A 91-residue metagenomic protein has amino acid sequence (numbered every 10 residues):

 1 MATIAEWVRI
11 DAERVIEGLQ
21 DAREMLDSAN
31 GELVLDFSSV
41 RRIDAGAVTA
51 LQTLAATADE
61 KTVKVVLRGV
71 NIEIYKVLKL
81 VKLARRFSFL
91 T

Functional and structural regions predicted by a protein language model:
M1-E6: Short, basic/glycine-rich phosphate-binding loops at helix/coil junctions that contact nucleotide phosphates
W7, A12-F87: Amphipathic alpha-helical interaction surfaces in cytosolic regulatory modules
T91: Short loop/edge segments at beta-strand edges and connector loops that shape dinucleotide/nucleotide cofactor-binding
